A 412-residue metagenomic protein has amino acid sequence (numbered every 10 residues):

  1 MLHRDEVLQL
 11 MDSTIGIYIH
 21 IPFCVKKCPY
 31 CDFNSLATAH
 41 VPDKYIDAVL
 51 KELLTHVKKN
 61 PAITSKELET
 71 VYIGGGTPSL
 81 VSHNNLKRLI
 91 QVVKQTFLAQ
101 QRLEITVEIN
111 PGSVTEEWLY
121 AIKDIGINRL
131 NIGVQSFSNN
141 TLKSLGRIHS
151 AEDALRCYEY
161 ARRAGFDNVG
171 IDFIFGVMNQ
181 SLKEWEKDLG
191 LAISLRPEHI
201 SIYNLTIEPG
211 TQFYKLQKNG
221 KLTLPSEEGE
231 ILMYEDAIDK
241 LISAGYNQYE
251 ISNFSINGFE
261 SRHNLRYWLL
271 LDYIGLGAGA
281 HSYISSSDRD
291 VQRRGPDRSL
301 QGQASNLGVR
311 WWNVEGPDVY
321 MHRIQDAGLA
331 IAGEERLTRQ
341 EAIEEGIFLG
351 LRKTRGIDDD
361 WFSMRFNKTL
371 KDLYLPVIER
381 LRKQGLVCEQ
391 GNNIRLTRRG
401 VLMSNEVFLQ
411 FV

Functional and structural regions predicted by a protein language model:
V7-I15, S35-K59, E67-K368: C-terminal scaffold of the Radical SAM
P22-F33: Local cysteine-cluster metal-coordination motifs and their immediate loop/turn environment, predominantly Fe-S cluster
F362, I378-Q384: Basic amphipathic alpha-helical segments that dock to polyanions
K368-R380: Short amphipathic alpha-helical interaction segments
R382-N392: A short, conserved structural fragment
N393-T397: Minor-groove-contacting beta-hairpin "wing" of winged helix-turn-helix DNA-binding domains
R399-V412: Short, amphipathic alpha-helical interaction segments positioned at domain boundaries
